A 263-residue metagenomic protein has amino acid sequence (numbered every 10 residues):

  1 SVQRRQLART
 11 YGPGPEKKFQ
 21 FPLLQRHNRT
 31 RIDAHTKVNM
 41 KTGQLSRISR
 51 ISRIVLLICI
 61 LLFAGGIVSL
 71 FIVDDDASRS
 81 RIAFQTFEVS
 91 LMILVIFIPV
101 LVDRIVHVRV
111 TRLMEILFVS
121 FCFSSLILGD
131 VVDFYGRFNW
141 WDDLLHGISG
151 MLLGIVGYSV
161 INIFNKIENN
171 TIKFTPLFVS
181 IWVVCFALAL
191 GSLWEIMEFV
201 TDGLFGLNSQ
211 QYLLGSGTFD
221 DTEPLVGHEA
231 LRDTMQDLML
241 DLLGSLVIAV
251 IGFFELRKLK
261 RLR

Functional and structural regions predicted by a protein language model:
S1, A8-P13, T30, A34-T36: Short linear motifs in low-complexity or flexible loops
L23, D33-I48: Short, Lys/Arg-rich, polar N-terminal cytosolic tail immediately upstream of the first transmembrane signal-anchor
G43-C59: N-terminal membrane topogenic signal
L45-R47, A77-R81, L101-L113, E168-F174: Membrane-interface helix-boundary motifs at transmembrane edges
D75-R79, I105, V131-W141: Membrane-interface helix caps and helix-loop-helix hairpins in membrane proteins
I96-V100, F121-L126, Y158, F186-W194 (+1 more regions): Alpha-helical transmembrane segments of multi-pass membrane proteins
R109-S120, D143-L145: Cytoplasmic-side transmembrane-helix entry/capping segments in multi-pass membrane proteins
H146-G154, F186-W194, E198-F205, L213-G252: Alpha-helical transmembrane segments that form the membrane-embedded catalytic/substrate-binding core of multi-pass
